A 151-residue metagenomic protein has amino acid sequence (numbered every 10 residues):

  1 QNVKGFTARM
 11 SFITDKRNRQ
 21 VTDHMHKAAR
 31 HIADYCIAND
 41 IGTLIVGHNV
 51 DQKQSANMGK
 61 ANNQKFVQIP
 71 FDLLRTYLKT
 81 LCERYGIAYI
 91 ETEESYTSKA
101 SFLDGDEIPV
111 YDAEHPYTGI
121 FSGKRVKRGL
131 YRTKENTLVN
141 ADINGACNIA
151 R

Functional and structural regions predicted by a protein language model:
Q1-R151: Positively charged, helix-rich recognition surfaces that bind polyanionic ligands
